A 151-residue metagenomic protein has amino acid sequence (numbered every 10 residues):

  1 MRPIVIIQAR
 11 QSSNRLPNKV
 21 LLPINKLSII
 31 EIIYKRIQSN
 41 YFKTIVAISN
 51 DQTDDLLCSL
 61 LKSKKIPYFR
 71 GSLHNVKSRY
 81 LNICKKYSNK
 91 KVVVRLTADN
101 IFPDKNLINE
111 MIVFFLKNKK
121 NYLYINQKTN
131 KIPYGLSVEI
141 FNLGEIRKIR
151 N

Functional and structural regions predicted by a protein language model:
M1-L16: N-terminal nucleotide-binding beta1-loop-alpha1 segment
P3-I4, F42, K90-K91, N121-L123: Conserved acidic residues
V5, V46-I48, R95: Structural beta-sheet core signal
Q8, R95-T97, N126: Short beta-strand segments
R15, P23, F102, I140: Short aromatic/basic micro-patch
I29-T44, L57, S63-K64: A short, N-terminal amphipathic alpha-helix
T44, S59, P103-N151: Conserved core of the sugar-phosphate nucleotidyltransferase
N50-L116: Short phosphate-binding loop-to-helix
